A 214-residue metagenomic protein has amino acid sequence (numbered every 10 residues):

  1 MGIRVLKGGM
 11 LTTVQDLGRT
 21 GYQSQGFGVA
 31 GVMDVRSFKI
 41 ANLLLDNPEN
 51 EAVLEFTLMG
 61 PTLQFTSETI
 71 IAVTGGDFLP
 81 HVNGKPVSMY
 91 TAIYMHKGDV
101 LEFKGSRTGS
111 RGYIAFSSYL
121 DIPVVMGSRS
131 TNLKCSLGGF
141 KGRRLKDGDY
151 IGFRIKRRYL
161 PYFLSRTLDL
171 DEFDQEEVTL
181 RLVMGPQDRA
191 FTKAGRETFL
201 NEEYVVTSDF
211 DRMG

Functional and structural regions predicted by a protein language model:
M1-G214: Conserved "landmark" site that anchors the functional core of diverse proteins
